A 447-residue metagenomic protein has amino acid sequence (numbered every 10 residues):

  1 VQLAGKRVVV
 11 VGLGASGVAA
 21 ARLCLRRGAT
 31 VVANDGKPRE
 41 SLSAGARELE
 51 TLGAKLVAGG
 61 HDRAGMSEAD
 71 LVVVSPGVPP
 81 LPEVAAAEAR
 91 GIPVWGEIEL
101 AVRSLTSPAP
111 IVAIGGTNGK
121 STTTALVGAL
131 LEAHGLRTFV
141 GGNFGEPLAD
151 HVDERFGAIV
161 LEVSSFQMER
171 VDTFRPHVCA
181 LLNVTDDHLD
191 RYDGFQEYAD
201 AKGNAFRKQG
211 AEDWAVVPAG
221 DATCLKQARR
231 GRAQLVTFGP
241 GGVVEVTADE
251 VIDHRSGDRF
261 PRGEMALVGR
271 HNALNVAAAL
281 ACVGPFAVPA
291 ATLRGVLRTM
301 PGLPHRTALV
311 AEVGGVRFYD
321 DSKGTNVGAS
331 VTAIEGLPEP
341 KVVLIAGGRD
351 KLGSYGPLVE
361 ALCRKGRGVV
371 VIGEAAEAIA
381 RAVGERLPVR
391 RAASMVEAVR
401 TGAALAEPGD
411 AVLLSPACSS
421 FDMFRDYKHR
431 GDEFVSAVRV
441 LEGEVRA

Functional and structural regions predicted by a protein language model:
V1-G96, L100, R381: N-terminal leader/targeting and accessory segments in enzymes
Q2-R7, G17-R27, P108, F260-G366 (+1 more regions): Nucleotide phosphate-binding/pyrophosphate-handling subdomain across enzymes that bind or process nucleotide phosphates
V9, V32, F139, V370 (+1 more regions): Conserved beta-strand positions in the Rossmann-like core of class I SAM-dependent methyltransferases
G12, C24, V72, I114 (+13 more regions): Residue-level signal for inorganic ion chemistry
L25, A64-S67, P76-A219, T223-Q234 (+2 more regions): Phosphate-binding loop of NTP-binding sites
A29-K37, A215-A219, V343-A346, K365-E374: Short internal beta-strands
D35, A58-G60, W95-L100, F139-G141 (+4 more regions): Beta-strand->loop->alpha-helix junctions that form or flank phosphate-binding loops in nucleotide-handling enzymes
A44-K55, Y355-D410, R446: C-terminal helical cap/extension that packs against the catalytic core of soluble nucleotide-cofactor enzymes
